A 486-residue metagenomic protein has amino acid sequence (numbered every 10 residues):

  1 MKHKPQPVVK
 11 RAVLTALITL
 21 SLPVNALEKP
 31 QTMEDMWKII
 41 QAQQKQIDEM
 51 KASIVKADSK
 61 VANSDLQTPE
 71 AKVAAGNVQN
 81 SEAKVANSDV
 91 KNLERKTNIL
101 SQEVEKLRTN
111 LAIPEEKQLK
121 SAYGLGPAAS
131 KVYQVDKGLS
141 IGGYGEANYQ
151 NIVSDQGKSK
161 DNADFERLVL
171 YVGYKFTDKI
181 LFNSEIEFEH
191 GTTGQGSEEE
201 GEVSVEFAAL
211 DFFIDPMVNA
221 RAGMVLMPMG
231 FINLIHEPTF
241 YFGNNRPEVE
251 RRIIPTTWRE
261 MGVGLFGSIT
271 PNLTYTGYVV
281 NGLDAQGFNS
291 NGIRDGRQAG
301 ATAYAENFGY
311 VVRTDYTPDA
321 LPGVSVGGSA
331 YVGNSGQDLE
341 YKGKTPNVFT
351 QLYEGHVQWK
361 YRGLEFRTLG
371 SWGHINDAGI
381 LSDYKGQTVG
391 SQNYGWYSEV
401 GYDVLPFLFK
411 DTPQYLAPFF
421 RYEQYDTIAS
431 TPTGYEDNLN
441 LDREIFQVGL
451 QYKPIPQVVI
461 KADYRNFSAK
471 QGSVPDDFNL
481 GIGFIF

Functional and structural regions predicted by a protein language model:
K2-N25: Gram-negative bacterial Sec-dependent N-terminal signal peptides
L22-P23, Q46, E103, D211 (+2 more regions): A broad helix-preferring feature
A26-Y144: N-terminal periplasmic/intermembrane-space "pro-region" immediately following the signal or transit peptide
T32-I40, V55, K137-G142, V169 (+12 more regions): A generic structural signal for ordered secondary structure
K84, Q156-G157, A208-F213, Y241 (+1 more regions): Outer-membrane beta-barrel pore domains
P127-A285, E306-P322, Y397-D403, L408 (+2 more regions): Outer membrane beta-barrel
I235-P238, P247-I254, S290, A303 (+3 more regions): Extracellular/periplasm-exposed beta-strand and loop segments of Gram-negative cell-envelope proteins, dominated by
G287, G292-L339: Loop-centered beta-sheet repeat module
